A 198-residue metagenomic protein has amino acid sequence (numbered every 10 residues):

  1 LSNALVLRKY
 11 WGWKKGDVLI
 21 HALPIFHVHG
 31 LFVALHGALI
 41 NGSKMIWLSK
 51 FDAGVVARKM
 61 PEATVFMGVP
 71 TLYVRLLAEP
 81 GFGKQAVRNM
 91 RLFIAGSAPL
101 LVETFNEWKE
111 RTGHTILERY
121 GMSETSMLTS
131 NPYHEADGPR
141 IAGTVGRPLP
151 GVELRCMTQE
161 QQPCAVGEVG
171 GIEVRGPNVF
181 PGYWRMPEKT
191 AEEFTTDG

Functional and structural regions predicted by a protein language model:
N3-V18, F26-T64, E79: Conserved AMP-binding/adenylation subdomain of ANL enzymes
W11, I40, M60-G68, L77-R140 (+2 more regions): Gly/Ser/Thr-rich phosphate-binding loop
A53-A57, K84, A191: Short hydrophobic/charged patches on amphipathic alpha-helices used for structural packing and interfaces
T71-L72, A98-P99, N178: Alpha-helix/helix-capping structural signal
G113, G138, A142, P177-G198: Conserved ANL (AMP-binding/adenylate-forming) active-site segment centered on the GW(Y/F)…HTG consensus within
E153-E173, E192-E193: Conserved beta-loop-beta connector loops within the AMP-binding
